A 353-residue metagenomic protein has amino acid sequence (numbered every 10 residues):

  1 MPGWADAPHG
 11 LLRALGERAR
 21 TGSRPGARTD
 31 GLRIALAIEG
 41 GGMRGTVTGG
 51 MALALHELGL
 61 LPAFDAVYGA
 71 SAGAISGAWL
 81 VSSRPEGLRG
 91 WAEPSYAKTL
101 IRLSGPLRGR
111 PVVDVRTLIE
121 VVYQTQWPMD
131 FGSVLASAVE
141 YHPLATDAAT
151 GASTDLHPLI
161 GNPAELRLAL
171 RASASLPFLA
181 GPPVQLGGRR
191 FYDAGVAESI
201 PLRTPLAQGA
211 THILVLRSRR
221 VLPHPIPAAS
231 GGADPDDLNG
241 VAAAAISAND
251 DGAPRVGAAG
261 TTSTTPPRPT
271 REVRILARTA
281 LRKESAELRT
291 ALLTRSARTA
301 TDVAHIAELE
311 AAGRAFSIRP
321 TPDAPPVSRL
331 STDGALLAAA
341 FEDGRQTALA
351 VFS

Functional and structural regions predicted by a protein language model:
M1-V67, A78-S353: Patatin-like phospholipase
G69, G73: Gly/Ala-rich beta-loop-alpha elbow adjacent to hydrolase catalytic centers
